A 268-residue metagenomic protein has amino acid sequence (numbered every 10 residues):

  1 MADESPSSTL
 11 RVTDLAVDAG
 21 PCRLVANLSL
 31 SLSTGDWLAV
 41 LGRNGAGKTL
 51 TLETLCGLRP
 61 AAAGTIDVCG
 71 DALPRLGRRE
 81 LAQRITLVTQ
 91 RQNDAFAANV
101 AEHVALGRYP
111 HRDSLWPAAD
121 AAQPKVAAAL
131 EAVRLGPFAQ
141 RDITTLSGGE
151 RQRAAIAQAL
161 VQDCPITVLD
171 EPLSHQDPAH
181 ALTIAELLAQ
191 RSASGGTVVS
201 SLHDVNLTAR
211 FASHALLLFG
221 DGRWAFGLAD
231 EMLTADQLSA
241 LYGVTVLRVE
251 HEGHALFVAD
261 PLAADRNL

Functional and structural regions predicted by a protein language model:
L41-R43: The feature captures the beta-strand-to-loop junction immediately N-terminal to the Walker
C56: Helix-to-loop junction immediately C-terminal to a conserved catalytic motif
G64-A72, L81: Conserved ABC transporter NBD signature motif
A105, D120-F138, D163: Conserved ABC ATPase "signature" region
D142-L146, E150: Conserved ABC ATPase signature
T167-E171: Catalytic Walker B motif of ABC-type/P-loop ATPase nucleotide-binding domains
A215-L228: H-loop (His-switch) and adjacent beta-strand-loop-beta switch element of ABC-type ATPase nucleotide-binding domains
